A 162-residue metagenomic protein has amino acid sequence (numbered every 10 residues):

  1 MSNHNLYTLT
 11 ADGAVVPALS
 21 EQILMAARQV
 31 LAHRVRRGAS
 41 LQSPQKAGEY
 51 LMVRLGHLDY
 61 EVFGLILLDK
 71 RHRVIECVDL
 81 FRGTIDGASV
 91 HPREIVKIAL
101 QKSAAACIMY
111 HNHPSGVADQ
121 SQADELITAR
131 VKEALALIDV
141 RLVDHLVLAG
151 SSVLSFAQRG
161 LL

Functional and structural regions predicted by a protein language model:
S2-M25, H33, K46-E49, R71 (+1 more regions): Active-site-proximal loop/helix of nucleotide/amide-processing enzymes and allied scaffolds
S20-L80: Long amphipathic N-terminal alpha/beta scaffold segment
